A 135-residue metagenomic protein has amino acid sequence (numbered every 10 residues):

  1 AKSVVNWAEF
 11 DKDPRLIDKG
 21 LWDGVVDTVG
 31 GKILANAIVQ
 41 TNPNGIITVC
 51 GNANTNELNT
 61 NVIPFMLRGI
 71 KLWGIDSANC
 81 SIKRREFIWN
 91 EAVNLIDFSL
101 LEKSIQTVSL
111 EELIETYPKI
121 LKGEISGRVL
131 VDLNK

Functional and structural regions predicted by a protein language model:
A1-K32: Adenosine-nucleotide cofactor-binding segment
S3-V4, L72-G74, T107, R128: Conserved beta-strand scaffold positions in the cores of enzyme catalytic domains, especially in NTP/NDP-utilizing
A8-E9, V29, A53, K83 (+1 more regions): Short beta->alpha linker loops
K12-P14, K32-N36, E112-T116: Short acidic active-site motifs
D23-V26, I46-V49, G74, E102-I105: Short catalytic-loop micro-motif centered on adjacent basic/acidic residues
V25, A37, L72, L113 (+1 more regions): Terminal peptide-recognition signature
K32-F98, N134: Glycine-rich phosphate-binding loop and adjacent beta-alpha segment of Rossmann(oid) nucleotide-cofactor-binding
K83-K135: C-terminal hydrophobic helical "lid"/dimerization subdomain of Rossmann-like NAD(P)H-dependent oxidoreductases
